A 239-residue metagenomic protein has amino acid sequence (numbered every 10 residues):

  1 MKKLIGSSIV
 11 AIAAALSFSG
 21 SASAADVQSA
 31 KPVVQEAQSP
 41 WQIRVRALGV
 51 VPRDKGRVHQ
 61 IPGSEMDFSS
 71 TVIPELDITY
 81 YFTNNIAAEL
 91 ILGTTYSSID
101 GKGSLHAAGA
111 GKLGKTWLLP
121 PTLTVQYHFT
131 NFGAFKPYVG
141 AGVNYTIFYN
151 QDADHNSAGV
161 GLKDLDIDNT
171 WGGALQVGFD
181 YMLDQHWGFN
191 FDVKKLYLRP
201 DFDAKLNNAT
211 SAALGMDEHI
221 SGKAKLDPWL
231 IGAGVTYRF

Functional and structural regions predicted by a protein language model:
M1-A37: Cleavable N-terminal export/targeting peptides
G20, A37-S39, N84, N131-P137 (+1 more regions): Short coil turns and loop connectors of transmembrane beta-barrels in diderm outer membranes and organellar homologs
S23-D77, G232-R238: Short glycine/proline- and aromatic-enriched beta-strand/turn motifs that initiate or cap beta-hairpins
S39, S70-P74, K115-P121, F135 (+3 more regions): Residues that define the transmembrane beta-barrel architecture of outer-membrane proteins
A47-V51, D77-H155, L226-F239: Gram-negative (and chloroplast) outer-membrane scaffold detector with strong preference for beta-barrel transmembrane
K55-I61, I99-A108, Y149-V160, F202-A209: Outer-membrane beta-barrel translocator domains and adjoining extracellular loop/strand segments of Gram-negative
Q60-E65, H106-G114, A158-L165, D217-G222: Extracellular loop and loop/strand-boundary signature of outer-membrane beta-barrel proteins
G101, D184-F239: Predominantly the C-terminal beta-signal and adjacent terminal strand-loop region of outer-membrane beta-barrel
